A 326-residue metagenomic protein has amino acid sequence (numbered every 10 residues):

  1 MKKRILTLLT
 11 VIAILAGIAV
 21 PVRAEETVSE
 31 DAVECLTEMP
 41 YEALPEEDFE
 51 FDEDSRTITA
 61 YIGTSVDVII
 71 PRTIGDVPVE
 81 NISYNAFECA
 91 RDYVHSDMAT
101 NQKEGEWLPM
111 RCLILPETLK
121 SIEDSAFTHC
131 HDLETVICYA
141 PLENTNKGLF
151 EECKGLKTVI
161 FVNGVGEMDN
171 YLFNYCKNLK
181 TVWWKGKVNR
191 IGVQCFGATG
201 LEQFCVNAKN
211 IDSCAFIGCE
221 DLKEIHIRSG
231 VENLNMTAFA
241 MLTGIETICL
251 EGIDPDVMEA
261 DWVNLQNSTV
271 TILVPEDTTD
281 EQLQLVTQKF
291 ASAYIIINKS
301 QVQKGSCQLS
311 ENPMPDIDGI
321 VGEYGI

Functional and structural regions predicted by a protein language model:
M1-T10: Positively charged n-region of N-terminal signal peptides that target proteins for export
L9-G17: Bacterial N-terminal signal peptides
I18-A32: Sec-dependent signal peptide cleavage junction
E30-Y61: Short beta-strand/loop segment at the start of cytosolic alpha/beta domains
E46-D54, G63-E80, D92-S121, H131-N144 (+8 more regions): Structural signature of tandem-repeat unit edges
Y61, N85-R91: Acidic, Ser/Thr
F150-E151, F196, F216-I217, F239-M241 (+1 more regions): A structural signal for leucine-rich repeat
